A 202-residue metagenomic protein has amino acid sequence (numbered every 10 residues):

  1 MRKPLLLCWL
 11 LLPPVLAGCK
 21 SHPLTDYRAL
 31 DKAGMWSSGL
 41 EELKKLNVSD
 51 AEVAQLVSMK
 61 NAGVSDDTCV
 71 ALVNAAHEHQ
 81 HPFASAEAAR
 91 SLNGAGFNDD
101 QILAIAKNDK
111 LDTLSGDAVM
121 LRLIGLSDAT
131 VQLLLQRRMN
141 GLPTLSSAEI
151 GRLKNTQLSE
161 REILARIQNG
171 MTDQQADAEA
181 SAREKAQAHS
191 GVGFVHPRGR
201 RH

Functional and structural regions predicted by a protein language model:
M1-A17: Sec-dependent bacterial lipoprotein signal peptides
C19-H202: General marker for long, soluble alpha-helical cores
